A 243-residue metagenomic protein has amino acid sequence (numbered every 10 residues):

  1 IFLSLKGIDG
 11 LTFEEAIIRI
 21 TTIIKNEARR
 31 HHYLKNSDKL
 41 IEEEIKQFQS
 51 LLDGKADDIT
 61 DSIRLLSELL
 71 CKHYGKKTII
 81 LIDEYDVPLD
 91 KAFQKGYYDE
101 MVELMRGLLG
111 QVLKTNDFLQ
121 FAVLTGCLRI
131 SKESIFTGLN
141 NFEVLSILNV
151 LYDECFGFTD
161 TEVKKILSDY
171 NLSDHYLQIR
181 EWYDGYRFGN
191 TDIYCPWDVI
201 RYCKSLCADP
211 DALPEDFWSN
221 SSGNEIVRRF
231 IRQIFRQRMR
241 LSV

Functional and structural regions predicted by a protein language model:
I1-V243: Phosphate-binding site recognition
